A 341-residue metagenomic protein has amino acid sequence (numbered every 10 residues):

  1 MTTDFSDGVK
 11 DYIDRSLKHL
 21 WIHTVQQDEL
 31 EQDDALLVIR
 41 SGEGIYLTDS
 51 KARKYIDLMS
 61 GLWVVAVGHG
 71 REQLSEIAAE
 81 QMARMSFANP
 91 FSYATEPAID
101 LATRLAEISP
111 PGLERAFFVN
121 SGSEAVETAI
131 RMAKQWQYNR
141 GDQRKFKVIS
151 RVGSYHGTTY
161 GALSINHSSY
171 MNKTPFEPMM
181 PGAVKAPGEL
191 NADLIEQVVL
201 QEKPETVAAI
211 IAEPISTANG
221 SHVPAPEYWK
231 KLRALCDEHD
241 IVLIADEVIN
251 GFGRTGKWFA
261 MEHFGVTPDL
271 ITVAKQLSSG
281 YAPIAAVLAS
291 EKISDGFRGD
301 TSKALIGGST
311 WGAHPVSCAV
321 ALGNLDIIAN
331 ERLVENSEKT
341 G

Functional and structural regions predicted by a protein language model:
M1-G341: Conserved N-terminal phosphate-binding loop of PLP-dependent enzymes in the Aspartate aminotransferase
